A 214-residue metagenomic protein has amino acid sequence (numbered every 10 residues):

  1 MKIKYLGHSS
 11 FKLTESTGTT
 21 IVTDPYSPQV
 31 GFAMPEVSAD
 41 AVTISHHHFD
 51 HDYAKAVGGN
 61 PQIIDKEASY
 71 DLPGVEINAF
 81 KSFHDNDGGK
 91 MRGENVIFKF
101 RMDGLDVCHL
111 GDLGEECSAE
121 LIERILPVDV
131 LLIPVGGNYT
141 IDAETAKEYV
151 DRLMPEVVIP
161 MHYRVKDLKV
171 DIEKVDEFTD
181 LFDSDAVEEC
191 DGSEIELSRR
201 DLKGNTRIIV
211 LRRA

Functional and structural regions predicted by a protein language model:
M1-V30, M91-G111, V130: Conserved beta-strand hairpin/beta-sheet module of binuclear metal-dependent hydrolase folds, prominently
K4-L6, M91-R92, V157-A214: Binuclear metal-ion centers of metallo-dependent hydrolases, dominated by the metallo-beta-lactamase
L13, V42, H46, I77 (+2 more regions): Divalent metal-coordination and catalytic microenvironments
P25-S27, H47, S82-H84, G111-E115 (+3 more regions): Active-site metal-binding loops of divalent metal-dependent hydrolases
P28-D71, E123-L132: Active-site metal-binding motif and surrounding structural segment of the metallo-beta-lactamase
P28-G31, H47-Y53, E115-S118, N138-D142 (+1 more regions): Active-site environment of divalent metal-dependent phosphoester hydrolases
K55-C108: Portal/gating segments that form or line small-molecule/metal binding sites
N86-L153, V170: Active-site-proximal loop/helix segments of hydrolase catalytic cores
